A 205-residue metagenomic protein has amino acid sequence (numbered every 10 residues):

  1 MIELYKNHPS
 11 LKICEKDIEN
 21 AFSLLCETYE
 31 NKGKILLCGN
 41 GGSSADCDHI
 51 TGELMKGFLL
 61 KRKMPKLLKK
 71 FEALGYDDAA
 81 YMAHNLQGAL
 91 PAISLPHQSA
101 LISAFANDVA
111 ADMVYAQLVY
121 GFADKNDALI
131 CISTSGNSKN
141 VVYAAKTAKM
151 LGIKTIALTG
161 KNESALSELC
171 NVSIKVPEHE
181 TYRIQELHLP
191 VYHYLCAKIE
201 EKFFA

Functional and structural regions predicted by a protein language model:
M1-I13: Generic N-terminal amphipathic, Lys/Arg-enriched alpha-helix
S10-N31, K70: A short, well-structured juxtamembrane/interface segment
E27-F122: Glycine-rich, small/polar surface segments that engage phosphate groups of diverse ligands
K32-G33, N126, G152: Glycine-centered short loops/turns at secondary-structure junctions
S44-D48, D112, N137-A144, L166: Short glycine/serine/threonine-rich phosphate/pyrophosphate-binding segments that cradle anionic phosphate groups
G88, E168-N171: Short, structured coil segments at secondary-structure junctions
A157-L169: Short, glycine/polar-rich helix-capping loops at beta-to-alpha or helix-loop-helix junctions that flank or form
Y182-A205: A charged, well-structured terminal subsegment
